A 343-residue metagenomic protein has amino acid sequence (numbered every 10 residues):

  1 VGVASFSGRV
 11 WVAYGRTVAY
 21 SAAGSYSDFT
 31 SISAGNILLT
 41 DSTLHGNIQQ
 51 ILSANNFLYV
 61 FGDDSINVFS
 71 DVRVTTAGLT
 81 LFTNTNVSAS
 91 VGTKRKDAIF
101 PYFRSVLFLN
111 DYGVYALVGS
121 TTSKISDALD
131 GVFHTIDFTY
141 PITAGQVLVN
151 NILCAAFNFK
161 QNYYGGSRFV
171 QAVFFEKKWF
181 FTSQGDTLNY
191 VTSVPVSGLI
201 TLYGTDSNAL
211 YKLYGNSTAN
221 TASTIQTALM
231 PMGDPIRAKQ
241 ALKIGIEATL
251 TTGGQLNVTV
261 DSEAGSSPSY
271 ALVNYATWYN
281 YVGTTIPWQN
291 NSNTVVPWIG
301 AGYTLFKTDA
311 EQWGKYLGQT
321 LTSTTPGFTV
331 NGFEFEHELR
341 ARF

Functional and structural regions predicted by a protein language model:
V1-V147, G185: Beta-propeller and closely related beta-pinwheel folds
S90-D97, P101-S105, D111-F343: Beta-sheet repeat architectures centered on beta-propellers
